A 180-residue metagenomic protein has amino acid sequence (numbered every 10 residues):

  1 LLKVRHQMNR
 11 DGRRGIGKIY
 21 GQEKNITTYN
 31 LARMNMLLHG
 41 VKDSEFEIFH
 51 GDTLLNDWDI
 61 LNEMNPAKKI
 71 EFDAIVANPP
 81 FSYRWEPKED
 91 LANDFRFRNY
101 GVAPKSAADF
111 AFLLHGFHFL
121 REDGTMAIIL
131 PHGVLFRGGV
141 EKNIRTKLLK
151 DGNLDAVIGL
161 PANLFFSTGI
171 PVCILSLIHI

Functional and structural regions predicted by a protein language model:
L1-A77, S82-R84, E89-L91, R98 (+3 more regions): Conserved S-adenosyl-L-methionine
Y100-V102: Surface-exposed cleft-lining segments at the edges of enzyme active sites
P104-S176: Conserved Class I SAM-dependent methyltransferase catalytic core
I178-I180: Conserved small/polar residues in nucleotide/adenosyl-binding loops
